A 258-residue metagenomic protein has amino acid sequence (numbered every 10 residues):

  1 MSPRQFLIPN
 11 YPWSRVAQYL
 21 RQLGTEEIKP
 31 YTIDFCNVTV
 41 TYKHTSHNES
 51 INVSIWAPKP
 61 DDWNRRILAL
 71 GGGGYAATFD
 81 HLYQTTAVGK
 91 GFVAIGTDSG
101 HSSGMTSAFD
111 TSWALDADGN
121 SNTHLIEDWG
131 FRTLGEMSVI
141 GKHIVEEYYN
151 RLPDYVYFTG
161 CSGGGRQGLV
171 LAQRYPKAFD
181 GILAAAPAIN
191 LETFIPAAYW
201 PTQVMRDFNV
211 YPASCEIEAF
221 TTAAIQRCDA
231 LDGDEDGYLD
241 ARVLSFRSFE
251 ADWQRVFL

Functional and structural regions predicted by a protein language model:
M1-R65, H81-L82, D234-L239, S248-F257: Catalytic-loop region of hydrolases
G24, N64, G74-N150, P196: Cap/lid segment of the alpha/beta-hydrolase catalytic domain
K43-T45, G72-A76: Active-site glycine-rich loops that stabilize anionic/oxyanionic intermediates across multiple enzyme folds
W63-I67, K90-V93, R151-V156, K177-G181: Loop/turn elements at helix/coil->beta-strand transitions in domains of secreted/extracellular proteins
E147-F158, D234, Y238-A241: Surface-exposed patches in mature extracellular/periplasmic domains of secreted proteins
T159-G164, G168: Gly/Ala-rich beta-loop-alpha elbow adjacent to hydrolase catalytic centers
V170-A172, K177-L258: A catalytic-pocket lid/entrance helix-loop region that shapes and gates access to the active site across common
